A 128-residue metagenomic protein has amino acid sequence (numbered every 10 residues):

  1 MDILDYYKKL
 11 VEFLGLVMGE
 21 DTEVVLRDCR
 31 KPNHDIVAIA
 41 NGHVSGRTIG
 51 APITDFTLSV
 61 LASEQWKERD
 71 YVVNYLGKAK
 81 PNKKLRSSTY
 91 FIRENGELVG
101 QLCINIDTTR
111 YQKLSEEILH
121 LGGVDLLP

Functional and structural regions predicted by a protein language model:
M1, I53-D55, E94-N95, T108: Short, structured coil/loop segments at alpha-helix boundaries
M1-V17, G100, I106-P128: Juxtadomain coupling helices with adjacent low-complexity linkers
G15-V73, K78-K80: Structured interaction and signal-relay segments at domain junctions
V60-E117, L121: Sensory/regulatory domains in signal-transduction proteins
